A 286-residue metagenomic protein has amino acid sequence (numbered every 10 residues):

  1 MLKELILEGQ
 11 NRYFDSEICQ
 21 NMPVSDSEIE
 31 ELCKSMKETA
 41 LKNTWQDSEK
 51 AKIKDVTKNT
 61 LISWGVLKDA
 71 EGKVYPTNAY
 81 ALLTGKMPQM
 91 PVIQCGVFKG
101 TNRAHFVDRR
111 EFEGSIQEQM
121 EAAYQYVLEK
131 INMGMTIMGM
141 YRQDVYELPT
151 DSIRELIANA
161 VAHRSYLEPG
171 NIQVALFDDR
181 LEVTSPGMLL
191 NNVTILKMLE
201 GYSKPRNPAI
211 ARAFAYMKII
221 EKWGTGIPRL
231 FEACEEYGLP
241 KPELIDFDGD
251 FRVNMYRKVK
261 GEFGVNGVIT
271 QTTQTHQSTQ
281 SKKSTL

Functional and structural regions predicted by a protein language model:
M1-E168, L176-L181, G187-N192, L196-S203 (+2 more regions): Active-site helix-to-loop segments that bind/position phosphate- or nucleotide-bearing substrates and donors across
Y13, S63, A123-Q125, E262 (+1 more regions): Intrinsic disorder/low-structure terminal segments
E28, M90-P91, N191-K283: Flexible, glycine-/charge-rich segments associated with ATP-binding catalytic modules
D144, E168-G170, Q274, T279-Q280 (+1 more regions): Phosphate-binding site recognition
Q173: DNA target-recognition domains and sequence-specific DNA-contacting regions of bacterial/archaeal
